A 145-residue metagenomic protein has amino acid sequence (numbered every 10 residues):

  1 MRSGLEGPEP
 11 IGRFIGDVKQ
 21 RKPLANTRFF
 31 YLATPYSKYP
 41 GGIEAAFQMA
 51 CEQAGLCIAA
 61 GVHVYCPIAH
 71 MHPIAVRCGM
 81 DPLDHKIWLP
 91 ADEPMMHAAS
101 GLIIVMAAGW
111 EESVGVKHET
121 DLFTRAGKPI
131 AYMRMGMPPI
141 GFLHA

Functional and structural regions predicted by a protein language model:
M1-A145: Conserved catalytic or regulatory cores that recognize and/or transform ribose-phosphate-containing ligands
